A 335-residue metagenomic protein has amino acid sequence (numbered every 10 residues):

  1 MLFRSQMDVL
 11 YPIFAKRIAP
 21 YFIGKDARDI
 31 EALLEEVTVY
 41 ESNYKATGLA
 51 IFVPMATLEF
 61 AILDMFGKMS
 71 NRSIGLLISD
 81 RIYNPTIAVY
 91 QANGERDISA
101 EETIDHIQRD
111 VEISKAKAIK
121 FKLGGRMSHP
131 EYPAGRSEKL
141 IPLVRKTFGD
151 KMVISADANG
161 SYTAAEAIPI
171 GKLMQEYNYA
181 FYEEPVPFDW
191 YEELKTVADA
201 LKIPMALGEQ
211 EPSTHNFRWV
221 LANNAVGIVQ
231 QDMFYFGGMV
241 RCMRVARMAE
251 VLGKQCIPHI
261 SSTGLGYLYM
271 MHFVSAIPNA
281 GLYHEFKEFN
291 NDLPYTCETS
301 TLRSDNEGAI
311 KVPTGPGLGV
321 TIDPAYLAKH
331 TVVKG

Functional and structural regions predicted by a protein language model:
F3-M69: Metal- or metallocofactor-binding catalytic centers and their adjacent structured scaffolds across diverse enzyme
P12-A19, E59, L63-D64, G75 (+6 more regions): Predominant activation on well-ordered alpha-helical scaffold segments within soluble catalytic domains
I18, L58, N71, I119 (+6 more regions): Conserved, mostly hydrophobic/aromatic
A46, K172, N178, D189-A309: Shared catalytic-loop signature of beta/alpha-barrel
V53, E59-I98: Glycine-rich, aromatic-flanked loop segments that form ligand/cofactor-binding clefts across common enzyme folds
Y83-T196, A200: Metal-dependent enolase-superfamily TIM-barrel catalytic cores that perform enediolate-based chemistry
Q91-N93, F121-L123, A156-G160, E183-V186 (+5 more regions): A cross-domain feature marking catalytic cores of carbohydrate-active enzymes and several ubiquitous metabolic/repair
N290, P294-G335: C-terminal extensions of enzymes
